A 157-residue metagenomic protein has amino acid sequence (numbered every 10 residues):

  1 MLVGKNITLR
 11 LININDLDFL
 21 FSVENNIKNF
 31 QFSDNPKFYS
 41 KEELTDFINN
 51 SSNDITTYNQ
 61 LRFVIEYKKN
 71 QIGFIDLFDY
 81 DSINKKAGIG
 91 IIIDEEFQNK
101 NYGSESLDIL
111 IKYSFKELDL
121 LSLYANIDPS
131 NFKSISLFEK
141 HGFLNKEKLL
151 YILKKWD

Functional and structural regions predicted by a protein language model:
M1-L17, N26, E66-D157: Acyl-donor (CoA/ACP) binding surface of acyl/acetyltransferases
N15-D18, T56-Y58: Short acidic-aromatic low-complexity motifs
F19, E43-D46, N50, E105 (+1 more regions): Alpha-helical elements of Rossmann-like donor-binding domains used by nucleotide-donor carbohydrate transfer enzymes
S22-V23: Conserved catalytic core of Hanks-type protein kinase domains
K28-N50: Conserved GNAT-fold acetyl-CoA-binding loop/helix
P36-K37, Q60, K154: Sparse recognition of residues in long alpha-helices and their boundaries
E42-T45, N53-T56, E96, L123 (+1 more regions): Short, intrinsically disordered/low-complexity patches at protein termini and at juxtamembrane boundaries
S51-V64: A short helix-loop-beta-strand connector motif used in the catalytic cores of GNAT acetyltransferases and, in some
